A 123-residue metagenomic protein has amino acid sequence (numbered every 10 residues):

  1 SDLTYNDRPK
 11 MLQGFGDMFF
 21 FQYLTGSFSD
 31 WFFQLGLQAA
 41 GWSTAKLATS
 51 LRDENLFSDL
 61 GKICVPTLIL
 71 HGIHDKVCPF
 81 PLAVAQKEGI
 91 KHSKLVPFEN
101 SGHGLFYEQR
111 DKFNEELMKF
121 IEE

Functional and structural regions predicted by a protein language model:
D2-K62: Conserved alpha/beta-hydrolase catalytic His-Asp/Glu region
F15, A48, Q86, F113 (+2 more regions): Hydrophobic "lid"/C-terminal helical patch of Rossmann-like NAD(P)-dependent dehydrogenase/epimerase domains
E54, K76, G104-Y107: Short C-terminal tail/terminal secondary-structure segment of NAD(P)H-dependent dehydrogenase/reductase domains
I63, I69-H71, D75: Short beta-strand/loop motif that positions the catalytic acidic residue of the alpha/beta-hydrolase fold
K76-L82: Conserved alpha/beta-hydrolase "acid-adjacent" motif
H92-E123: Catalytic active-site module of serine/aspartate enzymes centered on a nucleophile-bearing elbow/loop
